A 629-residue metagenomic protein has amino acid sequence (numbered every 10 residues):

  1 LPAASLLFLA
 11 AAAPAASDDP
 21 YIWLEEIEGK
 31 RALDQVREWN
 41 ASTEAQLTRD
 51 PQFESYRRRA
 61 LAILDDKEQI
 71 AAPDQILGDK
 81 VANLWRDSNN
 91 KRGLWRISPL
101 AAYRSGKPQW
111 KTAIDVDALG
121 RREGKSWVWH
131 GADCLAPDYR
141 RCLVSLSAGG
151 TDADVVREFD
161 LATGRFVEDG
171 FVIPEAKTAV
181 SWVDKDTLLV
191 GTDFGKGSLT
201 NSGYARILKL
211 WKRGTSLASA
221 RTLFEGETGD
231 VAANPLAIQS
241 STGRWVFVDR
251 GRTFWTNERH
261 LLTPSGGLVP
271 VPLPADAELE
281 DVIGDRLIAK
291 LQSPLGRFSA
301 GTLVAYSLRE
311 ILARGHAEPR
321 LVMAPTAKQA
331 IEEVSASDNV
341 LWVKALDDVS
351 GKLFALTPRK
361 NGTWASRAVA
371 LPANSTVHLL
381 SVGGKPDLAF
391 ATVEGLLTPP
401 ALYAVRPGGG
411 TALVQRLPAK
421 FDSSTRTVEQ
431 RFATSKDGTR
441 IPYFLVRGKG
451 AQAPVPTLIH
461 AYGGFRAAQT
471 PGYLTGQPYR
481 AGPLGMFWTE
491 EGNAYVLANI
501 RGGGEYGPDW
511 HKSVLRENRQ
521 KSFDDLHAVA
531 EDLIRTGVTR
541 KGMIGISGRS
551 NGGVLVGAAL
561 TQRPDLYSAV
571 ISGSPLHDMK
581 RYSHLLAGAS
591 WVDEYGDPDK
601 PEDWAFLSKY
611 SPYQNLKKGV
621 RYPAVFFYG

Functional and structural regions predicted by a protein language model:
F8-S17: Bacterial Sec-dependent signal peptides at the C-terminal "C-region" and cleavage site
D34-C134, S145, A232-G251, T256-T263 (+9 more regions): Non-catalytic accessory segments flanking enzyme active sites
R96-L100, R157-A162, Y204-T215, R259-P264 (+3 more regions): Beta-propeller blade signature
W110, L161-I173, T215-E227, L262-P272 (+2 more regions): Blade-edge beta-strand/turn elements of extracellular beta-propeller and related beta-sheet repeat scaffolds
T112-V180, D184-K185, D338, V343: A conserved hydrophobic secondary-structure block that centers on an alpha-helix together with its immediately flanking
S147-A148, T192-R206, L291-F298, A467: Short, conserved, GDST-rich strand-edge loop motifs in beta-rich repeat architectures
A205-G251: Polar, glycine-rich mid-to-C-terminal structural blocks that act as macromolecule-binding/assembly scaffolds
A373-G629: Serine-hydrolase catalytic core recognition
